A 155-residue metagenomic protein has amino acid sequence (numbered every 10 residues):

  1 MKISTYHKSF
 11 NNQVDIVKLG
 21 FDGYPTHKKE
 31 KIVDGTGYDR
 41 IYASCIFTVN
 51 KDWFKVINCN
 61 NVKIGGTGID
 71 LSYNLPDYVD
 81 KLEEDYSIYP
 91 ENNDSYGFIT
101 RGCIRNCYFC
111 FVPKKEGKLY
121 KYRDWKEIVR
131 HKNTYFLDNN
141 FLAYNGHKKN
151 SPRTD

Functional and structural regions predicted by a protein language model:
M1, T5-Y6, Y78-D80, S87 (+1 more regions): Charged phosphate-binding loop/patch that engages nucleotide di/tri-phosphates or the phosphate backbone of nucleic
M1-N61: A short, structured N-terminal alpha-helical element that caps or precedes a catalytic domain
I3-S4, D52-C59, N74-Y78, K149-D155: Short, aromatic/basic amphipathic alpha-helical patches
V17, D77, K126-R130: Polar/charged alpha-helical tracts
L19, T67, N139: Cofactor-binding loop segments of dinucleotide-utilizing enzymes, especially the Rossmann-like FAD- and NAD(P)+-binding
T26-Y38, T48-F54, S95-I104, F111-D155: Conserved Radical SAM active-site core
A43, I64, F136-D138: Conserved beta-strand positions
I57-E116: Catalytic core of nucleotide-activated saccharide and alditol-phosphate transferases
